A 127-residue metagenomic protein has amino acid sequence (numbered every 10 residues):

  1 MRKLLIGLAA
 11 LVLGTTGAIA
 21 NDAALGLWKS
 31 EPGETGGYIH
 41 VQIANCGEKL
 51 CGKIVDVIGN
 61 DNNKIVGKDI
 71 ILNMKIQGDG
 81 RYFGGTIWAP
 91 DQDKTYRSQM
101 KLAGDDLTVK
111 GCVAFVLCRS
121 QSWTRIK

Functional and structural regions predicted by a protein language model:
L4-G14: Sec-dependent N-terminal signal peptides
T15-D22: Sec/Tat signal peptide C-region and signal peptidase I cleavage site
A23-S98, T124: Central antiparallel beta-sheet cores of small beta-barrel/beta-sandwich binding domains
D91, R97-S120: Short, exposed beta-strand-loop hairpins at the edges of beta-sheets in extracellular/periplasmic proteins
S120-I126: Short, low-complexity, Pro/Ser/Thr/Gly-rich segments in the mature regions of secreted, periplasmic
